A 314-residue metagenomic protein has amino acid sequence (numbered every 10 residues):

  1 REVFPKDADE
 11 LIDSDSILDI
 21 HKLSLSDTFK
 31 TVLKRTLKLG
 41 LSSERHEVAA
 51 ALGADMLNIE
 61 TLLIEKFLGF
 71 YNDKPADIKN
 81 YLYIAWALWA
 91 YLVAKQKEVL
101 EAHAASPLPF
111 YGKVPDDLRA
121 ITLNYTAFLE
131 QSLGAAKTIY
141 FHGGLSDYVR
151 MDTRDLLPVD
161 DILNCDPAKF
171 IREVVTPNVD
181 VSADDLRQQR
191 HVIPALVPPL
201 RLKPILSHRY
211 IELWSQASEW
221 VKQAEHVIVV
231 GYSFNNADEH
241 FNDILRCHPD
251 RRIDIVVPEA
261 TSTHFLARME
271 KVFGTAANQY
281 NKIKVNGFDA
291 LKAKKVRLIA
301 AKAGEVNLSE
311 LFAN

Functional and structural regions predicted by a protein language model:
R1-L129, F141, S146-Y148, G304-V306: Gly/serine-rich nucleotide phosphate-binding loop at the start of the catalytic core of nucleotide/ADP-ribose-handling
R1-S16, H21, Y210-N314: SIR2/sirtuin-family catalytic core signature
V93-A102, L202-Y210, Y232-F234: Short, flexible loop segments at the rims of nucleotide/cofactor-binding pockets, characterized by
P107, F128-E130, N236-N242: Short, well-ordered alpha-helical microsegments
A135-F141: A short alpha->loop->secondary-structure connector
S146-L157, T263-R268: Short, charged, surface-exposed secondary-structure boundary motifs
D152-I162, V306-N314: Short, surface-exposed amphipathic charged segments that create phosphate/polyanion-binding patches used for binding
C165-K222: Acidic, metal/cofactor-coordinating or nucleic-acid-engaging core segments within structured domains
